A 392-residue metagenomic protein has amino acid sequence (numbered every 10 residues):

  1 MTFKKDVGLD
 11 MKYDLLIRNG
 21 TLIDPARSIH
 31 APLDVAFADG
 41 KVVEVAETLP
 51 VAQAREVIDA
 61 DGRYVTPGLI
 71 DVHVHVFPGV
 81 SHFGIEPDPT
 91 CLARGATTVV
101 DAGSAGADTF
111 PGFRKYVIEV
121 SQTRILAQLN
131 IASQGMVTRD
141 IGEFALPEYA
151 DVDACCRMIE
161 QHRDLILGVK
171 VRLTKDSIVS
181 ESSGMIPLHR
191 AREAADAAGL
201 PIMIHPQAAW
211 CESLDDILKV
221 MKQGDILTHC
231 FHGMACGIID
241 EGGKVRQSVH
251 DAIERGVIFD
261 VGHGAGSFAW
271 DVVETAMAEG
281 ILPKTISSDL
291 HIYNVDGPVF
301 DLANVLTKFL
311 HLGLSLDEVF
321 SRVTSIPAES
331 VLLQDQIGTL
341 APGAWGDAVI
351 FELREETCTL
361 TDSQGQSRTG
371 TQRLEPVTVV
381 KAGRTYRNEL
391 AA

Functional and structural regions predicted by a protein language model:
F3-T66: Histidine-rich, glycine-flanked metal-binding segment
G20, V35, G40, G62 (+11 more regions): Divalent metal-coordination and catalytic microenvironments
G20, W345-A391: C-terminal cap of metal-dependent C-N hydrolases
D59-V120: Metal-associated gating/positioning segment near the N- to mid-region
G68-V74, V99-D101, I125-L129, L167-V171 (+4 more regions): Hydrophobic faces of well-ordered beta-strands that scaffold small-molecule active sites in alpha/beta enzyme cores
R94-V100, S104-A105, V120-P147, K170-L173 (+1 more regions): Metal-cofactor-binding active-site regions of metalloenzymes
T174-A276, I281-D296: Active-site core of metal-dependent hydrolases
D271-L353: His/Asp/Glu-enriched, well-ordered alpha-helical/loop segment that forms or immediately abuts the divalent-metal
